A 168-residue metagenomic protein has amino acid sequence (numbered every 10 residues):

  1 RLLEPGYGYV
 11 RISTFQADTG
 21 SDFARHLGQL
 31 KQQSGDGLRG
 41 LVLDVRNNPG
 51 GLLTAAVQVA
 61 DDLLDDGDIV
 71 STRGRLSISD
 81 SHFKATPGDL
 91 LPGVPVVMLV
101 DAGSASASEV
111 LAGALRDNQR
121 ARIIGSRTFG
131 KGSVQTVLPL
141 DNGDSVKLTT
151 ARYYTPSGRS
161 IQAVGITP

Functional and structural regions predicted by a protein language model:
R1-D141: Cleft-lining beta-strand/loop regions that shape enzyme active-site pockets
V10, V146-L148, I161-Q162: Short hydrophobic-aromatic micro-motifs
L140-A151: Short acidic, Pro/Gly- and aromatic-enriched capping/linker segments at domain boundaries
S157-P168: Conserved functional hotspot residues or short segments at active or partner-binding sites across diverse domains
